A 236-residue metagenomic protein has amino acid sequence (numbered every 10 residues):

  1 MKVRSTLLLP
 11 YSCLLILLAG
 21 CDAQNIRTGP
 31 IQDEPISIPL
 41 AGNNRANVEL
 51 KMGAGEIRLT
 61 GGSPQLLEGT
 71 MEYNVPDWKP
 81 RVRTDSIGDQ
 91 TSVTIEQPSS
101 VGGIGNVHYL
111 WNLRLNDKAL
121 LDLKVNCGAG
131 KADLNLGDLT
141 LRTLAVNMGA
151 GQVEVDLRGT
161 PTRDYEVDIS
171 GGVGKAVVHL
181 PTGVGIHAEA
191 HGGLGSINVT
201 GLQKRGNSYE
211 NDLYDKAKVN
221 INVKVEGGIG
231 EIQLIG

Functional and structural regions predicted by a protein language model:
K2-Y11: Bacterial N-terminal signal peptides that target proteins for export
L17-G20: C-terminal motif of bacterial Sec signal peptides marking the signal peptidase cleavage site
D22-Q24: Bacterial signal peptide processing site
I31-A41, G69-T84, Q90-V107, A145 (+1 more regions): Short, surface-exposed interaction patches in beta-rich subdomains that mediate adhesion/assembly near membranes
P39-L66: Post-signal-peptide N-terminal segment of Sec-exported extracytoplasmic proteins
N44-A46, G53, D89-T91, A119-L121 (+3 more regions): Envelope-exposed proteins and targeting segments
V48-L50, V125, A190: Active-site alpha-helical segments that house and flank conserved acidic catalytic motifs for diphosphate chemistry
K124-V153: Right-handed parallel beta-helix
